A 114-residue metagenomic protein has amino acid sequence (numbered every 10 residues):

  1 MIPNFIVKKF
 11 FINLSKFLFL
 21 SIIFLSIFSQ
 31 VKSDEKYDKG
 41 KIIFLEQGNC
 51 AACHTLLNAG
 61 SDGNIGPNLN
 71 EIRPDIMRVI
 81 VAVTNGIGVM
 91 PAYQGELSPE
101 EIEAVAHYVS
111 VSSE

Functional and structural regions predicted by a protein language model:
M1-K36, E114: N-terminal export/targeting leaders of redox proteins
S29, N49, I65: Residue-level signal for beta-strand positions within conserved beta-sheet cores that form or flank
Q30-V31, K41-F44, N70, Y93-E96: Short N-terminal micro-motifs specific to bacterial/archaeal maturation and metal-cluster initiation sites
E35-L56, E71, N85: Sequence/structural segment immediately N-terminal to covalent heme-attachment motifs in c-type and related
A59-G60: Short, non-ligating residues that shape and space the ligands of small metal-coordination modules and catalytic
G63-E114: Extracytoplasmic electron-transfer domains, predominantly the class I c-type cytochrome c fold
